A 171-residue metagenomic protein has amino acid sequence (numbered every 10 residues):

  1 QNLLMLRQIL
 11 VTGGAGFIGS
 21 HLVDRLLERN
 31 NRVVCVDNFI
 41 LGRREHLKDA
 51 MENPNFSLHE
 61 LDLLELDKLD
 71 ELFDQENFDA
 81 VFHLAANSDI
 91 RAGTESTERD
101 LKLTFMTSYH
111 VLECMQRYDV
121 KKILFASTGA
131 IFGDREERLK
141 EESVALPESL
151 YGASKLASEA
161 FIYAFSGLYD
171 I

Functional and structural regions predicted by a protein language model:
N2-I171: N-terminal Rossmann-like NAD(P)+-binding domain of SDR-like oxidoreductases, especially those catalyzing
